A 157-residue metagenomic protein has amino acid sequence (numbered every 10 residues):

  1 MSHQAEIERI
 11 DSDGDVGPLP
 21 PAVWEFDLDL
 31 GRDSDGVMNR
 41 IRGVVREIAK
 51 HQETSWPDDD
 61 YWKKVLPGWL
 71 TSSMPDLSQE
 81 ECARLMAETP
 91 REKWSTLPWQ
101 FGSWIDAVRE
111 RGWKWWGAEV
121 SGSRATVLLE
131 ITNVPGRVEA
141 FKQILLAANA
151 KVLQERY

Functional and structural regions predicted by a protein language model:
M1-Y157: Structured alpha/beta or helical-core interaction and ligand-binding surfaces enriched in interleaved
